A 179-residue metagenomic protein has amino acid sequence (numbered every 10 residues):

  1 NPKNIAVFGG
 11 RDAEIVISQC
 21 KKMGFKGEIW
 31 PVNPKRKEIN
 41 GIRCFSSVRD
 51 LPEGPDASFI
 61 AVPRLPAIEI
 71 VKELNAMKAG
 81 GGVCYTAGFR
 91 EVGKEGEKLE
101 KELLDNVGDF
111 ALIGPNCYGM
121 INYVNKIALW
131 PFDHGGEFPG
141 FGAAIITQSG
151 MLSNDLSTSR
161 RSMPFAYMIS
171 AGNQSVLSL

Functional and structural regions predicted by a protein language model:
N1-L179: Catalytic-core regions of core metabolic enzymes, especially those transforming organic acids/acyl-group intermediates
